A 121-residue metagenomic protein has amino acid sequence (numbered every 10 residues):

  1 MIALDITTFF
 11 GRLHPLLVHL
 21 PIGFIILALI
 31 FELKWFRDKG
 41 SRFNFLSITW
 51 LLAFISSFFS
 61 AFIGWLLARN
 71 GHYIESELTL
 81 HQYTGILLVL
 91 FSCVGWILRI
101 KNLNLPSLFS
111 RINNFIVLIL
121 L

Functional and structural regions predicted by a protein language model:
M1-L121: Polytopic transmembrane helical bundles with strong interfacial aromatic enrichment
